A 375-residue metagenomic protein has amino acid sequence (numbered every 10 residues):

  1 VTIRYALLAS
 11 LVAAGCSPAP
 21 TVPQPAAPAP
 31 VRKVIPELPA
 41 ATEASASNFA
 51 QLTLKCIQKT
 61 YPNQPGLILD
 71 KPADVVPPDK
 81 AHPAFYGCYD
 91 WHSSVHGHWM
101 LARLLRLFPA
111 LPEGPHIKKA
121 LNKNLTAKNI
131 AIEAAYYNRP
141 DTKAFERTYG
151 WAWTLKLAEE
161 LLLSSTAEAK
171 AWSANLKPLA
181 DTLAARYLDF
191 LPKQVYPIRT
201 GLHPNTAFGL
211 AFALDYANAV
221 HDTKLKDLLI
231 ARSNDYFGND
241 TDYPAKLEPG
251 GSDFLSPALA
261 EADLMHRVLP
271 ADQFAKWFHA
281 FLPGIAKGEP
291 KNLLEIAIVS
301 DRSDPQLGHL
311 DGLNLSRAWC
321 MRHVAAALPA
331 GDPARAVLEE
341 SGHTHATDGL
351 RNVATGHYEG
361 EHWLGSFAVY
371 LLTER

Functional and structural regions predicted by a protein language model:
T2-A9: Sec-dependent signal peptide recognition, specifically the positively charged N-region followed immediately by
A13-G15: C-terminal motif of bacterial Sec signal peptides marking the signal peptidase cleavage site
S17-A19: Bacterial signal peptide processing site
P30-Y86: Low-complexity, Ser/Thr/Pro/Gly-enriched N-terminal "stalk/linker" regions
R32-A41, L52-K55, V95-L111, A152-E168 (+4 more regions): Well-ordered alpha-helical scaffold segments within catalytic/enzyme domains
I35-E43, D79-V95, A135-A152, K193-T206 (+3 more regions): Solvent-exposed loop and edge beta-strand segments that line ligand/cofactor-binding and catalytic clefts
P83, G87, V95, L104-A217: Extended ligand-binding groove/face enriched in aromatic
N218-W363: Long, repeat-rich segments with strong aromatic
